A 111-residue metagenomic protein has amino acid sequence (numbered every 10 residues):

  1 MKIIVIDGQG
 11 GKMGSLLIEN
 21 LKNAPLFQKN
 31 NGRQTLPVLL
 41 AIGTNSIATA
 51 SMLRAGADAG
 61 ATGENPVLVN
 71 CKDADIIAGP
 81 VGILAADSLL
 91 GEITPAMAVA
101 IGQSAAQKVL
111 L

Functional and structural regions predicted by a protein language model:
M1-V5, Q9-G79, L84-L111: A cross-family phosphate/adenosyl-ligand binding-site feature
